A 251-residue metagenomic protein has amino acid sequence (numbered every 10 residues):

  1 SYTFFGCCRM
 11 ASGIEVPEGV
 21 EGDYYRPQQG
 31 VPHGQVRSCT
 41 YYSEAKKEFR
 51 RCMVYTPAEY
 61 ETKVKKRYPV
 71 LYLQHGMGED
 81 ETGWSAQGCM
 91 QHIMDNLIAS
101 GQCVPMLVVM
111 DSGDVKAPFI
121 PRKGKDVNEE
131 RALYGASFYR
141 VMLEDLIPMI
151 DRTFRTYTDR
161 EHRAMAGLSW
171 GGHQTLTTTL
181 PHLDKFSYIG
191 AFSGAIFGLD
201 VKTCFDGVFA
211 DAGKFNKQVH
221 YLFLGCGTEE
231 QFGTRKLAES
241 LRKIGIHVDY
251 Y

Functional and structural regions predicted by a protein language model:
S1-Y251: Non-catalytic cap/lid and distal C-terminal segments of serine-dependent acyl enzymes
